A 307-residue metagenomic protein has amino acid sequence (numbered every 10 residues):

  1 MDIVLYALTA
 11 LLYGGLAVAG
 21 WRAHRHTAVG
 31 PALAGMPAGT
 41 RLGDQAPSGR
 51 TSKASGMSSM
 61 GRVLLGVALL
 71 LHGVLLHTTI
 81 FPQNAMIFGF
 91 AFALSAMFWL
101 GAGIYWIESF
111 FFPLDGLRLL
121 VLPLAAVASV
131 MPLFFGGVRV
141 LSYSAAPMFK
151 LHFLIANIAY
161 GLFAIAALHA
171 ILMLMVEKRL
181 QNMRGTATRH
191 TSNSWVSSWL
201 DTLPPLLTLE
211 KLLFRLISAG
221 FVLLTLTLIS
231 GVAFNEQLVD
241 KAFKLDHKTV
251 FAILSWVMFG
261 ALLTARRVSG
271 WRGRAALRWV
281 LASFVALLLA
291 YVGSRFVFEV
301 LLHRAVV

Functional and structural regions predicted by a protein language model:
M1-Y13, A159-F163: Hydrophobic transmembrane alpha-helical segments in integral membrane proteins
Y6-V29: N-terminal signal-anchor/start-transfer transmembrane helix
R62-T79, M131-L133: A generic, lipid-embedded transmembrane alpha helix
P82-L162: Membrane-interface helix-loop-helix junctions at boundaries between adjacent transmembrane segments
G89, N235-G260: Short alpha-helical packing/oligomerization segments
Q181-L206: Juxtamembrane inter-helical linkers in multi-pass membrane proteins
T264-A286: Interfacial loop-to-transmembrane junctions
A290-V307: Juxtamembrane boundary at the C-terminal end of a transmembrane helix
